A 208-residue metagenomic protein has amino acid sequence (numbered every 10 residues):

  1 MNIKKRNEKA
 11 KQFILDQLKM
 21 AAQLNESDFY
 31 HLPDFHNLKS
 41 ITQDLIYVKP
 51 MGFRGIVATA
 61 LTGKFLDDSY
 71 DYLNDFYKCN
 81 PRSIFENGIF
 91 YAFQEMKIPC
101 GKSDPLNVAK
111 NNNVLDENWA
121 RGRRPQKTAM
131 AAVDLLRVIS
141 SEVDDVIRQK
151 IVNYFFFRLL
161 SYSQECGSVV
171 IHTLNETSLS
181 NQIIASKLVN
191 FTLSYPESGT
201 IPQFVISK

Functional and structural regions predicted by a protein language model:
M1-L136, E176-Q182: Terminal, charged accessory segments of proteins
M1-N2, I206-K208: Polar low-complexity intrinsically disordered regions
E117-S207: The feature marks a conserved, polyanion-engaging helical scaffold used by nucleic-acid processing enzymes and innate
